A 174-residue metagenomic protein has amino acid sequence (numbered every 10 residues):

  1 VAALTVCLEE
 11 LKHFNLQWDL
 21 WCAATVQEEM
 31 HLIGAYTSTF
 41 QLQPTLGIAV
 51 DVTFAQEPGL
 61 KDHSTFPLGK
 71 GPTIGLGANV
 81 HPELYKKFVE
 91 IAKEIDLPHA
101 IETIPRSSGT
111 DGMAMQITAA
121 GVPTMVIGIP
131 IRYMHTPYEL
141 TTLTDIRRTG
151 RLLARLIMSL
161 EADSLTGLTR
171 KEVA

Functional and structural regions predicted by a protein language model:
V1-E29, T149-A154: Alpha-helical metal-binding/catalytic segments enriched in His/Glu/Asp
L8, A35-Y36, G112: Generic hydrophobic/aromatic pocket-lining and core-packing "Φ" positions
E9-F14, F40-Q43, Q116-G121: Alpha-helix C-terminal capping segments
Q17-T25, F54, T144, T166-E172: Short alpha-helical "patches" and their helix-cap loops
A23, L46-I48, M125-I127: Hydrophobic/aromatic beta-strand patches that form the interior of the parallel beta-sheet core in alpha/beta enzyme
A24-H31, T53-F54, R106, I131-Y133: Acidic, glycine-rich active-site loops and adjacent beta-strand->loop/helix elements that engage anionic groups
I33-A100: Metal-dependent peptidase/peptidase-like ectodomains
K70-G150, R155-E172: Active-site-adjacent substrate-binding region of metalloamidase/peptidase-like peptide-processing proteins
